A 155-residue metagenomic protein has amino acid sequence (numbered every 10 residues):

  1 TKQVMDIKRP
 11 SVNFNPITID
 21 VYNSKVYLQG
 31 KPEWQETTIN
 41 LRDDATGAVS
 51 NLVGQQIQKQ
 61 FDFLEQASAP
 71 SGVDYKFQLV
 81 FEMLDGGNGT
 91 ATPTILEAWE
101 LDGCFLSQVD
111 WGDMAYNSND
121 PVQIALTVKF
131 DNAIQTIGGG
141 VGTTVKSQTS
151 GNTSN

Functional and structural regions predicted by a protein language model:
T1-N155: Glycine-rich, low-complexity intrinsically disordered segments
